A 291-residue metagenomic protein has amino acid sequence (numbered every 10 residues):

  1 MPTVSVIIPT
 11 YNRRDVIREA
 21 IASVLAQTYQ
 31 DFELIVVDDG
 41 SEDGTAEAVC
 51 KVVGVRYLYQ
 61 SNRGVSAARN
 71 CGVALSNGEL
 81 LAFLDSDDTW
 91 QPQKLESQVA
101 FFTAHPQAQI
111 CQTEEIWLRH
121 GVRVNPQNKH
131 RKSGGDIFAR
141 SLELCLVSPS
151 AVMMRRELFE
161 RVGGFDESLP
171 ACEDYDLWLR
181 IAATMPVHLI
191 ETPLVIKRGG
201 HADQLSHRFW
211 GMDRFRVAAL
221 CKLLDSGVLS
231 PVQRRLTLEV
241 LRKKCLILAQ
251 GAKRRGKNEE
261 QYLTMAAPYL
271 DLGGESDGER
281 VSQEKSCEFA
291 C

Functional and structural regions predicted by a protein language model:
M1, G199-C291: C-terminal subregions of glycosyltransferases and related glycan-biosynthesis enzymes
M1-R214, A218: Nucleotide-sugar donor-binding/catalytic module of glycosyltransferases that assemble extracellular/cell-envelope
